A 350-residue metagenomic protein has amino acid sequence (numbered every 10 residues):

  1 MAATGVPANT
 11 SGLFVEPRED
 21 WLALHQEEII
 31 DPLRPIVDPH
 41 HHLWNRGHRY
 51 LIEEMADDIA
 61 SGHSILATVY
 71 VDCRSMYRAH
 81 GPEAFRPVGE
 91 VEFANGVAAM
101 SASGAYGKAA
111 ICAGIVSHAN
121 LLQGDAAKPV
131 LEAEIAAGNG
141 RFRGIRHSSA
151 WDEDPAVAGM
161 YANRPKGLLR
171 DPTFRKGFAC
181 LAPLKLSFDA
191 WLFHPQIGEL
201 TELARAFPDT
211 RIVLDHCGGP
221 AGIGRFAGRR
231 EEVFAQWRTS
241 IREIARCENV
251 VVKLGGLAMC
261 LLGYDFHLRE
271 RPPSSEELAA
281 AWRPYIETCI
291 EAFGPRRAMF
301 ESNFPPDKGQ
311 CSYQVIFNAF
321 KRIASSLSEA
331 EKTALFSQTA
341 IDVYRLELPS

Functional and structural regions predicted by a protein language model:
M1-P35, Y50-A56, L66-A67, P284-T288 (+2 more regions): Mid-to-C-terminal alpha-helical segments outside catalytic/metal-binding sites
A2-L184, A204, F226-G228: Mid-domain alpha/beta scaffold segments of enzyme catalytic cores
G5-P7, G12, N163-M299, Q310: Catalytic pocket-lining loop regions of alpha/beta-barrel enzymes, especially the amidohydrolase/enolase/GH5 lineages
V37-P39, V71, V116, R146 (+3 more regions): Active-site neighborhood of phospho(di)ester-bond hydrolases with catalytic His/Asp-centered motifs
W44-R46, S75-A79, L122, W151-D154 (+4 more regions): Active-site environment of divalent metal-dependent phosphoester hydrolases
A84-A99, P129-A137, E199-V213, L268-Y285 (+1 more regions): Short, electropositive alpha-helical surface patch
S101-K108, G138-N139, A206-R211, C247-E248 (+2 more regions): Short helix-capping segments at alpha-helix termini
